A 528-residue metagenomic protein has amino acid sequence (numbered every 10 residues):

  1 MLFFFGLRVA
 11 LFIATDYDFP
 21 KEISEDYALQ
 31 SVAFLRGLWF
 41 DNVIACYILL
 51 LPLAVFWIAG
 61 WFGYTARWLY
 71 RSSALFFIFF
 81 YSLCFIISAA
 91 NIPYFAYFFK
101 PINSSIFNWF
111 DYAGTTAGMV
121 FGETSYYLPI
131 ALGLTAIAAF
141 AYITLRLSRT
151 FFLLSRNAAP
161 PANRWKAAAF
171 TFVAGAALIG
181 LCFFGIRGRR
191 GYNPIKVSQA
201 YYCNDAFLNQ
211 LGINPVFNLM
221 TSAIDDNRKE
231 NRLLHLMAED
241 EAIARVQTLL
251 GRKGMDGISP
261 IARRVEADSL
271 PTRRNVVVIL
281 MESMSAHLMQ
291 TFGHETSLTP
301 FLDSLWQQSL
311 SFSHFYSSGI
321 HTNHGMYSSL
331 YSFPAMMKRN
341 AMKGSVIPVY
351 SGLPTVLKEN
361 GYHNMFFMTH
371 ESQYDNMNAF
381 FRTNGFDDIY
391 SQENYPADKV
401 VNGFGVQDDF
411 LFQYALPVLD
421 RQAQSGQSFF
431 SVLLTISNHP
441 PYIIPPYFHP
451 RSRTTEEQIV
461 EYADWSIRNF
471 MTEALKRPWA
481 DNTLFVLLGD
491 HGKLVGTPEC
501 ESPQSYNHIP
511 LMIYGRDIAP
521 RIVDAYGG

Functional and structural regions predicted by a protein language model:
M1-K229: Transmembrane and membrane-interface helices of multi-pass, inner-membrane envelope-modifying transferases
F3, N103, A113-G114, I213-F217 (+5 more regions): Alpha-helix initiation and N-capping motif
E22-D26, K100-N103, F121-S125, R164 (+5 more regions): General structural signal for secondary-structure boundaries
G60-W61, L233, P446-F448: Surface-exposed, active-site-proximal loop segments in enzymatic domains
Y70-R71, F140-Y142, F151-L153, I243 (+4 more regions): Short, intrinsically disordered/low-complexity patches at protein termini and at juxtamembrane boundaries
Y112-T115, N204-L208, G212-F217, T221-V265 (+2 more regions): The feature marks either
Y126-A131, T135, D240-G251, F381: Long, well-ordered, tryptophan-enriched scaffold segments
L249-G528: Solvent-exposed soluble domains appended to multi-pass membrane proteins
